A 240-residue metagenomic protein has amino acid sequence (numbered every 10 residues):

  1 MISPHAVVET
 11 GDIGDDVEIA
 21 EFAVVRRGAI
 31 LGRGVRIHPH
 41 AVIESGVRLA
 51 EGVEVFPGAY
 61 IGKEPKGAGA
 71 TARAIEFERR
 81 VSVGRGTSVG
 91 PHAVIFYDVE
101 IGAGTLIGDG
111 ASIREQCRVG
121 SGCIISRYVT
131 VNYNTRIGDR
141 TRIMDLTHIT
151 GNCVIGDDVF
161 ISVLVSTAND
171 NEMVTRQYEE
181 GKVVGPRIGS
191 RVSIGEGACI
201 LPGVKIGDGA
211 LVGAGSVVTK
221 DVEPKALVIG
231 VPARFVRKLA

Functional and structural regions predicted by a protein language model:
M1-A68, A72-I229, R234-F235: Structural signal for interior beta-strand "rungs" in well-ordered beta-sheet cores of soluble enzyme domains
